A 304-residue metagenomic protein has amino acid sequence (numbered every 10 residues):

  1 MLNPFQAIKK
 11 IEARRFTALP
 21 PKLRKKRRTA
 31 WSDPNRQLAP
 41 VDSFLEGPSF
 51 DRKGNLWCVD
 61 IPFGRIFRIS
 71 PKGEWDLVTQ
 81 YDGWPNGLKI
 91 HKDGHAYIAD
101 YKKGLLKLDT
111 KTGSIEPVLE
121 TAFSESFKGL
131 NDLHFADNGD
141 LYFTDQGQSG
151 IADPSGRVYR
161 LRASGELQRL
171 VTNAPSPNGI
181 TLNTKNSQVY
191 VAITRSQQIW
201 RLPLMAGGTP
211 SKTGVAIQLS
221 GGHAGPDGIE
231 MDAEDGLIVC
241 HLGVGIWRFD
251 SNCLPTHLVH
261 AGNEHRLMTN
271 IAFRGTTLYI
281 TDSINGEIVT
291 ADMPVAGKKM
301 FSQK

Functional and structural regions predicted by a protein language model:
M1-A30, A152-S155: Blade/loop signatures of beta-propeller domains
K26-R27, R36-K53, Y81-G104, F123-L141 (+6 more regions): Beta-rich, blade/repeat-based domains predominating in secreted/periplasmic proteins but also intracellular
S32-L38, G73-T79, E116-F123, E166-T172 (+2 more regions): A short beta-strand motif characteristic of beta-propeller blades
K53, W57-T79: Beta-propeller domains
I61, Y101, Q146-Q148, T194 (+4 more regions): Short loop/turn segments immediately following the C-termini of beta-strands
F63, D153-S155, S196, P210: A detector of repeated loop/turn-to-beta-strand junctions in beta-rich toroidal repeat architectures
R65-F67, G104-L106, R157-Y159, Q198-W200 (+2 more regions): A short loop-to-beta-strand structural motif that recurs across blades of beta-propeller domains
I69-E74, D109-G113, L161-G165, P203-G207 (+2 more regions): Short loop/turn segments that connect beta-strands within beta-propeller blades
